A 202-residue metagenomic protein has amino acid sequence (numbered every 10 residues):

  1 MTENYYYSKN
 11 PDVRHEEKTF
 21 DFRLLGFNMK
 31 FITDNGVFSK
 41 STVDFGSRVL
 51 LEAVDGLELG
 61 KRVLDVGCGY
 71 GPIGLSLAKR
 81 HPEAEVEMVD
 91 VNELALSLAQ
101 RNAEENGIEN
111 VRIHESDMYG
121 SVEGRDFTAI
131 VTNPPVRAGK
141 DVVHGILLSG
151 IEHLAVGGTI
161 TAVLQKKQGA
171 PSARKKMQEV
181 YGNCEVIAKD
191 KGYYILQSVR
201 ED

Functional and structural regions predicted by a protein language model:
M1-L24, N35-G36, K40, G192: N-terminal auxiliary segments of SAM/dcSAM-dependent transferases
D34-E52: Conserved SAM-binding loop and adjacent beta-strand
G46-T132: Conserved SAM/SAH cofactor-binding pocket of Class I
L77, G150, M177: Class I S-adenosylmethionine-dependent transferase superfamily signal
H144-V156: A short glycine-rich, Lys/Arg-flanked "PGG" loop and its adjoining helix->strand segment in the class I
G157-L164: Conserved beta-strand signature within the Rossmann-like core of class I S-adenosyl-L-methionine
Q165-V180: Conserved class I S-adenosyl-L-methionine
K189-D202: Core SAM-dependent methyltransferase catalytic element
